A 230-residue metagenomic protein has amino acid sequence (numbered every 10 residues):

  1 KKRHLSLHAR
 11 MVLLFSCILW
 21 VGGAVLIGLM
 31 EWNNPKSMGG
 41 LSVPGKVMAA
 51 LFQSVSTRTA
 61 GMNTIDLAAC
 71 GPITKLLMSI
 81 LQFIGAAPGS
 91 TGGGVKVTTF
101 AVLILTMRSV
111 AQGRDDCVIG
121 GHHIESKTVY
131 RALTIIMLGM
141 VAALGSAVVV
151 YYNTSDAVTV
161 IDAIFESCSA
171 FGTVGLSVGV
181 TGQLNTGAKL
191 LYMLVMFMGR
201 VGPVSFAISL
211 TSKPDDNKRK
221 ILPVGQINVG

Functional and structural regions predicted by a protein language model:
K1-G230: Membrane-proximal intracellular helices of multi-pass ion channels
